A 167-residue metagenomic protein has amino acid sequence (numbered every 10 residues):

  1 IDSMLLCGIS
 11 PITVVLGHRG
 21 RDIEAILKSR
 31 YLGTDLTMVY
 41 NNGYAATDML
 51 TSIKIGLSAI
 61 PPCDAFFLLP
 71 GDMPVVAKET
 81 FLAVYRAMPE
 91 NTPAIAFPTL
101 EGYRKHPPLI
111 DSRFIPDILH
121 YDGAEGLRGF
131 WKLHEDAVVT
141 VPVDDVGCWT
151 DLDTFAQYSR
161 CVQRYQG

Functional and structural regions predicted by a protein language model:
I1-D64: Conserved N-terminal catalytic core of the sugar/cofactor nucleotidyltransferase
H18-R19, Y44, D48, E79 (+3 more regions): Short beta->alpha linker loops
I23-L27, V84, I118, C161: Hydrophobic packing residues within well-ordered alpha-helices of enzyme cores
A25, K54, L82, R128-G129: Active-site phosphate/pyrophosphate- and oxyanion-stabilizing loops and adjacent acidic/basic residues in soluble
T37-M38, A45-P116: Conserved beta-loop-beta/alpha segment of the NTase-like Rossmann-fold superfamily that binds/positions NTPs
N41, L100, S112, V143-D145 (+1 more regions): Active-site donor-binding loop signature of nucleotide-sugar glycosyltransferases
P116, H120-G167: Conserved alpha/beta core of the MobA/IspD/sugar-nucleotide pyrophosphorylase nucleotidyltransferase superfamily
